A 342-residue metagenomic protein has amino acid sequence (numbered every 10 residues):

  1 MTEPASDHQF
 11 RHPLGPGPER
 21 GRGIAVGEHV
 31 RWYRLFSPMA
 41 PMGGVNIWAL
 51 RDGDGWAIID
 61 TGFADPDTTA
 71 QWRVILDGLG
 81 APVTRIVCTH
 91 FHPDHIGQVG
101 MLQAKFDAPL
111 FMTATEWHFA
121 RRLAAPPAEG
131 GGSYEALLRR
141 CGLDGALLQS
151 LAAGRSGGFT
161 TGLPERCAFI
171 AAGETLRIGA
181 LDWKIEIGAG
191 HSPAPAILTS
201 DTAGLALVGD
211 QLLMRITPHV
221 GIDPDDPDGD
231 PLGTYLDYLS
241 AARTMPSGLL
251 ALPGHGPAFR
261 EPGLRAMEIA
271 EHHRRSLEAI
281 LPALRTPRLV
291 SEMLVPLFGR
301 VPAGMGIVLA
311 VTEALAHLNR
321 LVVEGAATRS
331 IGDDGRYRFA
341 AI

Functional and structural regions predicted by a protein language model:
T2-H12, A279-I342: C-terminal regulatory/interaction regions
E3-A5, E28-L35, A153-F159, G179-L181: Short Pro/Gly-enriched beta-strand edge/turn motifs at strand-loop
E3-V30: N-terminal amphipathic/basic leader segments beginning at the initiator methionine
R20-L79, I197-M214: Conserved beta-strand hairpin/beta-sheet module of binuclear metal-dependent hydrolase folds, prominently
H29, L50, D60, H90 (+10 more regions): Divalent metal-coordination and catalytic microenvironments
W56, F63-D65, R155-A168, T175-R177 (+1 more regions): Metallo-beta-lactamase
D67, R73-L176, G204: Active-site HxH/HxHxD metal-binding segment of metal-dependent hydrolases
W72, Y235, A314: Aromatic/hydrophobic pocket-lining residues that form the small-molecule binding cavity in soluble enzyme cores
